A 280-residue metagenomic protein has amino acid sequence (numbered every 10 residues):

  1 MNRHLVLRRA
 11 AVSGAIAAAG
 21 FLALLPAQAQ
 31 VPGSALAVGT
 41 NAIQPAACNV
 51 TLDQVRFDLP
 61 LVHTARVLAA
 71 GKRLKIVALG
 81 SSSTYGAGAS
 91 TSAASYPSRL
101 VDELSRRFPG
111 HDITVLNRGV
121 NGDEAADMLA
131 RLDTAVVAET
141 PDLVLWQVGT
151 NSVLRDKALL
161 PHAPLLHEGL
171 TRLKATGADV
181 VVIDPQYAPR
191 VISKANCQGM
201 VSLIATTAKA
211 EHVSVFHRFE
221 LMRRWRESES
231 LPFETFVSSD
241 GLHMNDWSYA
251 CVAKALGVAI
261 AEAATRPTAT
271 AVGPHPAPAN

Functional and structural regions predicted by a protein language model:
M1-V77, G86-S90, S105-H111, E139 (+2 more regions): N-terminal secretory targeting modules
V77-G80, I183: Short hydrophobic segments within beta-strands
G80-S81, F216: Active-site flanking residues adjacent to catalytic metal/cofactor-binding acidic residues
S82, G119: Catalytic nucleophile serine of serine hydrolases, specifically the conserved "nucleophile elbow" pentapeptide
S83-T84, Y187: Short, glycine/serine-rich, charged loops/turns that create anion-binding and catalytic segments at active sites
Y85, S95, I113-L116: Extracytoplasmic small-molecule ligand-binding "clamshell" domains of the periplasmic binding protein/Venus flytrap
S98-T114, D123-N280: Alpha-helical cap/lid subdomain in secreted, periplasmic, or secretory-pathway luminal O-acyl-processing enzymes
